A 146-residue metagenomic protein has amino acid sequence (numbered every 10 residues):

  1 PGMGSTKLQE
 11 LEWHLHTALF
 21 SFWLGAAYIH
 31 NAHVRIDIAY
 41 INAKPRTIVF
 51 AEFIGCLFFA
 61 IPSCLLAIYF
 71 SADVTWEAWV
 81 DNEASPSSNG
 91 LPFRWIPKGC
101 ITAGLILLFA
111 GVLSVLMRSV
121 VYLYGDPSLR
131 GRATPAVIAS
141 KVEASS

Functional and structural regions predicted by a protein language model:
P1-S146: Alpha-helical transmembrane segments and membrane-interface helix-loop junctions in multi-pass membrane proteins
